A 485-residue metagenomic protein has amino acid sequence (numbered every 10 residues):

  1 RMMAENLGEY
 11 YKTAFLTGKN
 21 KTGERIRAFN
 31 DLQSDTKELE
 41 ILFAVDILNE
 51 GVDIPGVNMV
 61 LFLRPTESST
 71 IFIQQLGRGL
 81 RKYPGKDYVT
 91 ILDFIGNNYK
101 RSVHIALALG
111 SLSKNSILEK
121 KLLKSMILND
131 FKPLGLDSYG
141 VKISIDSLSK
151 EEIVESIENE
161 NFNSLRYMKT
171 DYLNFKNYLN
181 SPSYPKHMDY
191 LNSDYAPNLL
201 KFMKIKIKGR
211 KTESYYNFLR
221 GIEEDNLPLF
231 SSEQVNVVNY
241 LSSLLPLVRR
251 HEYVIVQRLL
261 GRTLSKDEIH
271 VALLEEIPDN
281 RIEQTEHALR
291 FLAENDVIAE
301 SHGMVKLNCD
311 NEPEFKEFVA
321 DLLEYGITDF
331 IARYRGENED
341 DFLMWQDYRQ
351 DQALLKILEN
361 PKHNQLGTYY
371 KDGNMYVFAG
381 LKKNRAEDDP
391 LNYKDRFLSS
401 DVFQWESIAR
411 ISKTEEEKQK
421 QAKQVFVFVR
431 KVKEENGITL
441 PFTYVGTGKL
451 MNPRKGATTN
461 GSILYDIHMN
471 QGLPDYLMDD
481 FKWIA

Functional and structural regions predicted by a protein language model:
M2-A4, G8-N49: Conserved helicase ATPase core of P-loop NTP-dependent helicases/translocases
E9-K12, P55-M59, E67, P84-T90 (+1 more regions): Short glycine-/polar-rich loops that comprise or flank the Walker A/P-loop and associated switch/sensor motifs
L42-V57, G77-G79: SF2 helicase motor core recognition
S69-Q74, R78-L112: Conserved segment of the helicase C-terminal RecA-like domain
H104-E252, K266: Long, largely alpha-helical accessory region at the distal end of helicase-like NTP-driven motors
E224, P228, S232-L241, V256 (+1 more regions): Acidic, glycine-rich low-complexity segments with interspersed aromatic residues
R262, K266, H270-F378, K382: Charge-dense, extended regions
E435-A485: Compact mixed alphabeta submodule
